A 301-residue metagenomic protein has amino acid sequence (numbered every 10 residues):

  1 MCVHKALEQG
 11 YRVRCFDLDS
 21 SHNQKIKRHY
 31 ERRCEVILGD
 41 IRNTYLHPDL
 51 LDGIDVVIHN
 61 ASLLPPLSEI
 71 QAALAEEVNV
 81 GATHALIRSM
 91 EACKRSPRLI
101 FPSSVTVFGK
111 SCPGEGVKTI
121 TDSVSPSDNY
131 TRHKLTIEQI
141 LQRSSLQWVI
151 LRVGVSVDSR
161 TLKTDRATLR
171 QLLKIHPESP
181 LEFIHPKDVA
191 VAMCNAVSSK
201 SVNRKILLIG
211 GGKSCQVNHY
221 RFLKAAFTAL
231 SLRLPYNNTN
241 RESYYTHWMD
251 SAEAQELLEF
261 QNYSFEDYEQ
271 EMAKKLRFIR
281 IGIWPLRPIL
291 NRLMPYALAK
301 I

Functional and structural regions predicted by a protein language model:
R32-V78: NAD(P)H-binding glycine-rich loop region in Rossmannoid oxidoreductase-like domains and their noncatalytic homologs
R42, L74-A85, V124, D128 (+2 more regions): Glycine-rich NAD(P)-binding loop of the Rossmann-fold in SDR/ketoreductase-type enzymes
E77, C112-I150, K174-I175: Catalytic helix-loop patch of NAD(P)-dependent Rossmann-fold dehydrogenases
H84-N129: Conserved Rossmann-fold NAD(P)-dependent oxidoreductase catalytic core, especially the SDR/UDP-sugar
F108, D128-N129, V149-A167: Flexible, glycine-rich beta-alpha linker
S144, D158-L169, A196-L207: Glycine/proline-rich active-site loop of Rossmann-fold NAD(P)-dependent oxidoreductases
K174-S198, K205: Substrate-positioning beta->alpha
A192-L257, D267-M272, I279, W284-L286 (+1 more regions): Mid/C-terminal beta-alpha module of Rossmann-like enzyme folds, strongest in SDR-family dehydrogenases/epimerases
